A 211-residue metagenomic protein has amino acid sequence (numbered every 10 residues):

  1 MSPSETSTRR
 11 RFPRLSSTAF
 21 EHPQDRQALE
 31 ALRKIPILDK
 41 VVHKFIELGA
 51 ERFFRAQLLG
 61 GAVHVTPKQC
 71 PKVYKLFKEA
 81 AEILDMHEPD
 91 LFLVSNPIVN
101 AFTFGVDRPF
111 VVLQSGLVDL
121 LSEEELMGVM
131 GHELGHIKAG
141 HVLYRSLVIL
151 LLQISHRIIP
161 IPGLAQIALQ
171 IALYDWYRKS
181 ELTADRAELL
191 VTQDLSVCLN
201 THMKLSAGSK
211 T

Functional and structural regions predicted by a protein language model:
M1-D107, Q170-I171, Y177, S209: Hydrophobic or amphipathic, alpha-helical segments that drive membrane association/targeting
V65-K68, K72, V112-G128, A172-K179: Short pre-active-site segment immediately N-terminal to the catalytic Zn-binding motif
K75, E79-E82, G128-G131, R186-L190: Short amphipathic alpha-helical coupling elements at transmembrane boundaries
I83, L120, Q166: Active-site-proximal or metal-binding-adjacent scaffold patches in catalytic folds
V94-V99, L117, L152-I154: Short glycine-enriched loops at secondary-structure junctions
L121, M130-A139, T183, A187: Active-site His/Glu-centered metal-binding helix of metallohydrolases
L134-Q153, I159: Catalytic Zn2+-binding segment of zinc metalloproteases
S155-T211: Metalloprotease/metallohydrolase-associated module, dominated by Zn2+-dependent proteases
